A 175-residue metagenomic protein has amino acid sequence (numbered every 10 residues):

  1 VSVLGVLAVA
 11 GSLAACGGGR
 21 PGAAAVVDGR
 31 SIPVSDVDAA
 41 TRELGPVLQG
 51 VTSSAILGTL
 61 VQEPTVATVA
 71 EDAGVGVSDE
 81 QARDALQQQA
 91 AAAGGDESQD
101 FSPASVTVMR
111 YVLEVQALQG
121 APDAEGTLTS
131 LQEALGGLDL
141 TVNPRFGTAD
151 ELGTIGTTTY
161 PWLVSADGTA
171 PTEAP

Functional and structural regions predicted by a protein language model:
V1-L4, A10, L57, R110 (+2 more regions): Generic N-terminal initiation segments characterized by hydrophobic and/or small/turn-forming residues
V1-V51, G136-P175: Short, low-structural-confidence N-terminal segments
G17-V106: N-terminal targeting/tethering segments
Q87, G94-P175: PPIase-associated folding chaperone regions across multiple families
